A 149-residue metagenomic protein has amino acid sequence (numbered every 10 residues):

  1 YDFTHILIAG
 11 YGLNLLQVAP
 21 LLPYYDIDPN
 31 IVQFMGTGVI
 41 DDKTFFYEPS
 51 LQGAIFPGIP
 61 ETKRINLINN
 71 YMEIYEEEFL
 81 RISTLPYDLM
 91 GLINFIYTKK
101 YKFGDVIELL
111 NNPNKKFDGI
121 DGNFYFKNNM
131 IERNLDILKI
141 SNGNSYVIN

Functional and structural regions predicted by a protein language model:
Y1-N149: Extracytosolic ligand-binding ectodomains
